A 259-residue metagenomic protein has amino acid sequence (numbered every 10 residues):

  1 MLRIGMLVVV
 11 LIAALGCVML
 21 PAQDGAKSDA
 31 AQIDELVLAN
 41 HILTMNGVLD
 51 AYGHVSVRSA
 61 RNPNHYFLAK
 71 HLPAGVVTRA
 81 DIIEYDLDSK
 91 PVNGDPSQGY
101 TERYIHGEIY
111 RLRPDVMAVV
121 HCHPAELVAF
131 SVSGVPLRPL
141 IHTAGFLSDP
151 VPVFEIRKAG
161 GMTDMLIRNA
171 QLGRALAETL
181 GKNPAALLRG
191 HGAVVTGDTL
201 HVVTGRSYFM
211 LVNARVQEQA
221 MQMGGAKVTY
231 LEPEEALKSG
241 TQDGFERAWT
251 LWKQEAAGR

Functional and structural regions predicted by a protein language model:
M1-L2: N-terminal secretory signal peptides that target proteins for export/translocation
G5-G16: Bacterial N-terminal signal peptides
P21-R259: Glycine-rich flexible loops
